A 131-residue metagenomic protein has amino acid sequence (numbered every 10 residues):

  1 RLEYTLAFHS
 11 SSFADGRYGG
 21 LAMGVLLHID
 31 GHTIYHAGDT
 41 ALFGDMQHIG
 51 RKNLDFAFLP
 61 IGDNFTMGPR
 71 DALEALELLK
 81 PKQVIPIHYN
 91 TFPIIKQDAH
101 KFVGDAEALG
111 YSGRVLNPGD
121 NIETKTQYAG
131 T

Functional and structural regions predicted by a protein language model:
R1-R51, L116-T131: Core dinuclear metal-dependent hydrolase active-site scaffold
L2, D39, A57, V84 (+1 more regions): Divalent metal-coordination and catalytic microenvironments
M23-L79, I87-P93: Metallo-beta-lactamase
L73, E77-T131: Binuclear metal-ion centers of metallo-dependent hydrolases, dominated by the metallo-beta-lactamase
